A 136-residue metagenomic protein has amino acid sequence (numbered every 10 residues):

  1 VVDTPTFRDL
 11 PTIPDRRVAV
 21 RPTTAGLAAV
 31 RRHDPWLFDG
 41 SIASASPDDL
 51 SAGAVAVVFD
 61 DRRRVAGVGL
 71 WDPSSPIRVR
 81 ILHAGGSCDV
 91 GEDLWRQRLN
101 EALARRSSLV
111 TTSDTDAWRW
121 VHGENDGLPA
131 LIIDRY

Functional and structural regions predicted by a protein language model:
V2-Y136: RNA-binding accessory domains that recognize and position tRNA/RNA substrates
